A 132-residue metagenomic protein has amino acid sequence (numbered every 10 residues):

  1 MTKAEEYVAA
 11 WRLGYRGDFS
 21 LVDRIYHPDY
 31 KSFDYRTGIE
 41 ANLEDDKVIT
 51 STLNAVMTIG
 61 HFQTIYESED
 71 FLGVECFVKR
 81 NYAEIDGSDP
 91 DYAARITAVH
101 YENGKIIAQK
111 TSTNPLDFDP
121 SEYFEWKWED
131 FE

Functional and structural regions predicted by a protein language model:
M1-E132: C-terminal and inter-domain tail/linker signature
